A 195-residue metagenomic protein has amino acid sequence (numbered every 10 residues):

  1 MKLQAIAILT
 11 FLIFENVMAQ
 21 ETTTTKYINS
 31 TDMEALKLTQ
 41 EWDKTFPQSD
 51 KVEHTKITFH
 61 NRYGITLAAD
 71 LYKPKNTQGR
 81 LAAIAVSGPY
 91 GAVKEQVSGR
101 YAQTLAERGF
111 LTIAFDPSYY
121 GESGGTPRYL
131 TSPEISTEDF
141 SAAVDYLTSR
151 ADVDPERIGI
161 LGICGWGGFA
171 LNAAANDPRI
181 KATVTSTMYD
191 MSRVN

Functional and structural regions predicted by a protein language model:
D32-G79: N-terminal cap/lid segment of alpha/beta-hydrolase-fold proteins
G79-P89: Short beta-strand element of the alpha/beta-hydrolase
G91-Q103, P117: The serine-hydrolase catalytic nucleophile loop
T104-G124: Conserved alpha/beta-hydrolase
L130-A151: Alpha/beta-hydrolase active-site loop
D152-C164: Alpha/beta-hydrolase fold nucleophile elbow
G167-P178: Short glycine-enriched nucleophile-adjacent loop and the immediately C-terminal alpha-helix near the catalytic center
P178-D190: A conserved short beta-strand
